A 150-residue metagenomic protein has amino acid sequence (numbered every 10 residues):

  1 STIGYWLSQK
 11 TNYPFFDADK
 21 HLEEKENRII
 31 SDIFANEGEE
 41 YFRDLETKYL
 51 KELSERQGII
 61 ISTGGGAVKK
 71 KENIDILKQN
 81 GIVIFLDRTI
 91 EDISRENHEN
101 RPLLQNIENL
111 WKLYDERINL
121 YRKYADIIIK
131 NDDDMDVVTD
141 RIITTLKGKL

Functional and structural regions predicted by a protein language model:
S1: Walker A/P-loop
W6, K10, R56, I82 (+1 more regions): NTP-dependent small-molecule kinase module
P14, A18-K78: ATP-dependent small-molecule kinase phosphotransfer cores that center on conserved nucleotide phosphate-binding segments
P14-F16, P102, I127-I129: Structural signal for short hydrophobic segments within the conserved structured cores of catalytic domains across
E26, F34, E46, S54 (+5 more regions): Short, flexible helix/strand-to-coil boundary loops that buttress conserved ligand/catalytic motifs in alpha/beta
L45-Y49, E72-N73, N109, E116-R117 (+1 more regions): Short acidic active-site motifs
G64-A67, T89-E91, D134: Short glycine-rich anion-binding loops that position phosphate/pyrophosphate groups of nucleotides and phosphorylated
N80-N119: A glycine- and Lys/Arg-enriched "phosphate-lid" helix/loop adjacent to the NTP-binding pocket of small-molecule kinases
